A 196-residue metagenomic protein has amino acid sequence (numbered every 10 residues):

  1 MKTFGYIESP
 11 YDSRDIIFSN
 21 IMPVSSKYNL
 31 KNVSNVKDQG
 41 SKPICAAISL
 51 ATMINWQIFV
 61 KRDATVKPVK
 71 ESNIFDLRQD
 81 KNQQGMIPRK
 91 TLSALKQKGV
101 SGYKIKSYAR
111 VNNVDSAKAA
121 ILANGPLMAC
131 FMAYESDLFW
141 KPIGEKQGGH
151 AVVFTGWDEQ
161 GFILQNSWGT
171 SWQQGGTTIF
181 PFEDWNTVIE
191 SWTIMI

Functional and structural regions predicted by a protein language model:
K2, D12, N29, S107-Y108: Short, solvent-exposed coil/turn linker segments
K2-G5, K31-K42, I58, C130-I196: Active-site signature of cysteine proteases
K2-V24: An acidic intrinsically disordered interaction segment
I16-I105, A120-M128, Q160-Q174: Active-site nucleophile-adjacent alpha helix/oxyanion-hole segment immediately C-terminal to the catalytic cysteine
Y103-N113: Acidic carboxylate-rich catalytic motifs and surrounding loops in phosphoryl-/glycosyl-chemistry enzymes
N112-I121, F139-K141: Surface-exposed ligand/attachment interfaces on beta-rich extracellular proteins
